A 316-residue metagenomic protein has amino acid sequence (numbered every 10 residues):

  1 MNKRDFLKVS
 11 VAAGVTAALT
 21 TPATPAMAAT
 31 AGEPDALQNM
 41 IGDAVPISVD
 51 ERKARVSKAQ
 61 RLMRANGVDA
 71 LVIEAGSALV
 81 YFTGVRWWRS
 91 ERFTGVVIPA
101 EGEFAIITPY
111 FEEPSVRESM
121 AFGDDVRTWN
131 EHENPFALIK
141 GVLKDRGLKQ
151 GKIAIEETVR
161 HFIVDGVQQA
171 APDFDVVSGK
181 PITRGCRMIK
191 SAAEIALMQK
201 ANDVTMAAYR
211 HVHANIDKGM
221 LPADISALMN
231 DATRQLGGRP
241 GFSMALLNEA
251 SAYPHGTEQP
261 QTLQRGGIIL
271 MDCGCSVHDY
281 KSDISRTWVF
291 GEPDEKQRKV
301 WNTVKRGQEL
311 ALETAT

Functional and structural regions predicted by a protein language model:
N2-T316: Active-site neighborhoods and metal-handling regions in enzymes and metal-associated proteins
